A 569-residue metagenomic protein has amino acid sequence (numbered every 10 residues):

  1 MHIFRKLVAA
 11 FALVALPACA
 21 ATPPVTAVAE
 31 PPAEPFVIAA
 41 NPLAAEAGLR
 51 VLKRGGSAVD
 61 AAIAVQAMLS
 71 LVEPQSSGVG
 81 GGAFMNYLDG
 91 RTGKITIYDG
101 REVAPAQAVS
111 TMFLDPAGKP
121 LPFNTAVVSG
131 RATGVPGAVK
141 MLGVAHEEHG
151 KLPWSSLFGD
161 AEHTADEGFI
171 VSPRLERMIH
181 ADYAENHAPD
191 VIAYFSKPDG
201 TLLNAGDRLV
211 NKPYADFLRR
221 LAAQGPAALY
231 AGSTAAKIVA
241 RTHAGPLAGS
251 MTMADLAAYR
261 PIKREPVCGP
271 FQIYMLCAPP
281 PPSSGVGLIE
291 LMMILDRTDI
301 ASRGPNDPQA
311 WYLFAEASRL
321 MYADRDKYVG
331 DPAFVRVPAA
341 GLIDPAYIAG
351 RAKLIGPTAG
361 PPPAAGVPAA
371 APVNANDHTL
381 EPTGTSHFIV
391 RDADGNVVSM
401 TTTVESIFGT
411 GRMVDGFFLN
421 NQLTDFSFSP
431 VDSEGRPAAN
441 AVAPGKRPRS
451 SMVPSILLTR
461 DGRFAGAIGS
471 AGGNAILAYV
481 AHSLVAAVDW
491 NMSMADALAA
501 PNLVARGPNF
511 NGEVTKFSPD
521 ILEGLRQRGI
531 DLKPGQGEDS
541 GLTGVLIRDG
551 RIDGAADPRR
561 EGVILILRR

Functional and structural regions predicted by a protein language model:
M1-A9: Bacterial N-terminal signal peptides that target proteins for export
V8-A18: Bacterial N-terminal signal peptides
A21-E46, R50, A58-V59, I63-S283 (+4 more regions): Noncatalytic scaffold domains of N-terminal-nucleophile
L71-G78, F84-T96, G249-T252, N396-R463 (+2 more regions): Active-site rim segments in enzyme catalytic domains, especially the processed small/beta chain of N-terminal
S77, G82-D89, S386-V390, P454-I456 (+2 more regions): Short beta-strand scaffold segments in enzyme catalytic cores
K263, P382-T385, S450-M452: Short, small/polar residue-rich loop motifs at catalytic or cofactor-binding pockets
R297-T403, R412-V414, Q536: Internal maturation/activation junctions in enzymes
D394, G445-R447, V480, D489-G537: Extended C-terminal subregions enriched in glycine
